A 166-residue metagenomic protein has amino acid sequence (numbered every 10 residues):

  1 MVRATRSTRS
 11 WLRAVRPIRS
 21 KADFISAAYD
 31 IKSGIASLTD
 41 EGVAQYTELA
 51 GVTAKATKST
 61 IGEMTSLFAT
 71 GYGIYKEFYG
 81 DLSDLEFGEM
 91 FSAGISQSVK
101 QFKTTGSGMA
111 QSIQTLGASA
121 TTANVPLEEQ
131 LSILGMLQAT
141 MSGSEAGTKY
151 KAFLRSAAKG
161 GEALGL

Functional and structural regions predicted by a protein language model:
M1-M90, Q97-A110, A120-E128, T140-A146 (+1 more regions): A short, structural motif
I113: Glycine/charged-rich beta-loop-alpha catalytic/anionic-binding loops adjacent to active sites
L137: Inter-helical turn/loop segments and adjacent helix faces that build the functional surface of alpha-helical bundle
A157: Catalytic-site neighborhood detector that most strongly recognizes the C-terminal catalytic loop/helix of tyrosine
